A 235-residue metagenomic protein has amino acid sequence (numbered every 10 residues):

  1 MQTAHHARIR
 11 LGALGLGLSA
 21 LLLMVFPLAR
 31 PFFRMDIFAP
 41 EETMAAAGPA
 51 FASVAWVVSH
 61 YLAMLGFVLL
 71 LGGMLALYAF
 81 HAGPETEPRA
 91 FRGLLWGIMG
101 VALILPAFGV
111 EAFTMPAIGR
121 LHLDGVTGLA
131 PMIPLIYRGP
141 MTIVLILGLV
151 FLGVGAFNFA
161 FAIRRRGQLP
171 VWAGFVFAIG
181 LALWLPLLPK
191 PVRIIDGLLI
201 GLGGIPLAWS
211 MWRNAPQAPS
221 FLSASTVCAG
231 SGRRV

Functional and structural regions predicted by a protein language model:
Q2-V235: Hydrophobic, aromatic-enriched alpha-helical segments typical of multi-pass transmembrane helices
